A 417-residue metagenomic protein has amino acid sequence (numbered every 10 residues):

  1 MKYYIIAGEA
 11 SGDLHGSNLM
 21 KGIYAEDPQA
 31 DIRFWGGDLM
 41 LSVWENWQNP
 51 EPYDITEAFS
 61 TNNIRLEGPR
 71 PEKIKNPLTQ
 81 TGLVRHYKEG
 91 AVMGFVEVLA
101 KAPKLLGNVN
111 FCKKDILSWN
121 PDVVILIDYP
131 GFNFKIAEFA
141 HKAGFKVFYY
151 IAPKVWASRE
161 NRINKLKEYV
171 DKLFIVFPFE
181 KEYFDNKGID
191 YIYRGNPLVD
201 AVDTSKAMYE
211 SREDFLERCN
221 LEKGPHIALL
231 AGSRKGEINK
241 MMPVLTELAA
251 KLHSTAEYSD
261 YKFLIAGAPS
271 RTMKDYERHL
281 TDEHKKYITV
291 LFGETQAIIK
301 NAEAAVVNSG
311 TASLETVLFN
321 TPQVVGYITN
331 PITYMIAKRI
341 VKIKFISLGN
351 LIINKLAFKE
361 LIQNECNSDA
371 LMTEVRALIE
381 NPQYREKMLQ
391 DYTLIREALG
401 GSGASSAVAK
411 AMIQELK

Functional and structural regions predicted by a protein language model:
M1-K417: Nucleotide-activated sugar donor-binding and catalytic core shared by glycosyltransferases and related lipid-linked
